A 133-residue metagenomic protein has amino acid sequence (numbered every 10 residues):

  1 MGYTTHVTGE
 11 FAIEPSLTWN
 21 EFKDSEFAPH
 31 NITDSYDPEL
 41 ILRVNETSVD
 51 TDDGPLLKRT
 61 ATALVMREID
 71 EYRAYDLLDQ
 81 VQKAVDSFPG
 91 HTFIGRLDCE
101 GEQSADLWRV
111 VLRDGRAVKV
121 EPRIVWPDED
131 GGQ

Functional and structural regions predicted by a protein language model:
M1-P29: Short, extreme N-terminal segment that most often corresponds to the first beta-strand
E26-Q133: Charged interaction segments
